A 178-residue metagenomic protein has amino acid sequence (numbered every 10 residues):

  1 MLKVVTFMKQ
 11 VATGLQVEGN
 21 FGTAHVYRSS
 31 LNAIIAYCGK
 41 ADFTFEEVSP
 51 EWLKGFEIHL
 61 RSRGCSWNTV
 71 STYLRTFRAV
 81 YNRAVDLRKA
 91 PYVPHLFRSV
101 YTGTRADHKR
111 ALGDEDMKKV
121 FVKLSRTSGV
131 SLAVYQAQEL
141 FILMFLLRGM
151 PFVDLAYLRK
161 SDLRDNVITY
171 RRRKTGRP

Functional and structural regions predicted by a protein language model:
M1-R63: Basic/aromatic-enriched alpha-helical hairpins
A24, A111, S125-I142: Conserved catalytic core of the tyrosine transesterase superfamily
Y27, Y73, M117, V134-E139: Short, leucine-enriched amphipathic alpha-helices that occur as contiguous helical runs
A33-A36, E46, S62-L96, R148: N-terminal DNA-binding recognition helix of tyrosine site-specific recombinases/integrases
L53, F77, L143-M144, L155: Short, basic/aromatic-rich helical patch in the C-terminal catalytic core of site-specific tyrosine
K54-G55, K89-S125: Flexible interdomain linker/hinge and immediately adjacent N-terminus of the catalytic tyrosine-recombinase domain
N82-P91, M144-V167: Short, charged phosphate-coordinating catalytic segments
R98-S99, Y157-P178: Conserved tyrosine-mediated DNA breakage-rejoining catalytic core shared by Y-recombinases
